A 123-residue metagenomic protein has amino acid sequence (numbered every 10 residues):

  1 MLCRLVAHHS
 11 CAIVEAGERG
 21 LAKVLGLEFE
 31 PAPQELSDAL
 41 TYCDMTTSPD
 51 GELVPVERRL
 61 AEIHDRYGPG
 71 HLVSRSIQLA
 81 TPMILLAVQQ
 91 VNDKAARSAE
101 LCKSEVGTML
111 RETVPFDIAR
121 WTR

Functional and structural regions predicted by a protein language model:
M1-S10: Acidic/histidine metal-binding catalytic segments
G17-R123: Divalent metal-dependent phosphate-bond-processing catalytic cores, especially two-metal-ion Mg2+/Mn2+ enzymes that act
